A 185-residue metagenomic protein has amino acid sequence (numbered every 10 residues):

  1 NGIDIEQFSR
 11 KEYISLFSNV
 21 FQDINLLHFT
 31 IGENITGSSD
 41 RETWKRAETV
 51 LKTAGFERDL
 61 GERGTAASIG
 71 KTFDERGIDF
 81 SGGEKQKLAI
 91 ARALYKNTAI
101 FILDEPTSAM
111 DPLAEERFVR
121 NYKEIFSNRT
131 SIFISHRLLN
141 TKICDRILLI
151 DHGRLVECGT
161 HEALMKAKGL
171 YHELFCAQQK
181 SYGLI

Functional and structural regions predicted by a protein language model:
N1-E12, G70, E116, R154: ABC ATPase NBD Q-loop/coupling interface
I14, G32-E75, V119-R120, N128: ABC ATPase nucleotide-binding domain helical subdomain, centered on the C-loop/LSGGQ "ABC signature"
E57-L88, A99, S181-I185: ABC-fold ATPase nucleotide-binding domain signature/coupling loops
R63-G64, R120, R137-I185: C-terminal portion of ABC ATPase nucleotide-binding domains
I90, I134: Hydrophobic anchor residue at the start of the ABC signature
F101-E105: Catalytic Walker B motif of ABC-type/P-loop ATPase nucleotide-binding domains
E115-S127, L139: Helical segment within the ABC ATPase nucleotide-binding domain
